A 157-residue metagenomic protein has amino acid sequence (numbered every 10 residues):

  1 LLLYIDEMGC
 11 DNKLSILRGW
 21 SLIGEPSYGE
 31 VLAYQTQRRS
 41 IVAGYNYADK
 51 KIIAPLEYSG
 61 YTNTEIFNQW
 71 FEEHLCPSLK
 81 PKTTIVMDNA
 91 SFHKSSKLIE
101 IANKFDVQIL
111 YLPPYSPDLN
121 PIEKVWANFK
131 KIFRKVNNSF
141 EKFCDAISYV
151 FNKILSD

Functional and structural regions predicted by a protein language model:
L1-D157: Short functional hotspots at interaction and active-site rims
